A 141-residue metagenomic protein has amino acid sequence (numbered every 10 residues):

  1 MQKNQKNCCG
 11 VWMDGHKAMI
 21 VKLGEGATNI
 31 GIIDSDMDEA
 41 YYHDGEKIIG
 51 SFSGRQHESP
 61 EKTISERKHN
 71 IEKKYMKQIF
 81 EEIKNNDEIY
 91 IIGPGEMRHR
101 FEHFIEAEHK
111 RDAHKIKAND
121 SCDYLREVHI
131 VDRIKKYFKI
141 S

Functional and structural regions predicted by a protein language model:
M1-S141: Terminal alpha-helical anchor/extension segments at protein ends
